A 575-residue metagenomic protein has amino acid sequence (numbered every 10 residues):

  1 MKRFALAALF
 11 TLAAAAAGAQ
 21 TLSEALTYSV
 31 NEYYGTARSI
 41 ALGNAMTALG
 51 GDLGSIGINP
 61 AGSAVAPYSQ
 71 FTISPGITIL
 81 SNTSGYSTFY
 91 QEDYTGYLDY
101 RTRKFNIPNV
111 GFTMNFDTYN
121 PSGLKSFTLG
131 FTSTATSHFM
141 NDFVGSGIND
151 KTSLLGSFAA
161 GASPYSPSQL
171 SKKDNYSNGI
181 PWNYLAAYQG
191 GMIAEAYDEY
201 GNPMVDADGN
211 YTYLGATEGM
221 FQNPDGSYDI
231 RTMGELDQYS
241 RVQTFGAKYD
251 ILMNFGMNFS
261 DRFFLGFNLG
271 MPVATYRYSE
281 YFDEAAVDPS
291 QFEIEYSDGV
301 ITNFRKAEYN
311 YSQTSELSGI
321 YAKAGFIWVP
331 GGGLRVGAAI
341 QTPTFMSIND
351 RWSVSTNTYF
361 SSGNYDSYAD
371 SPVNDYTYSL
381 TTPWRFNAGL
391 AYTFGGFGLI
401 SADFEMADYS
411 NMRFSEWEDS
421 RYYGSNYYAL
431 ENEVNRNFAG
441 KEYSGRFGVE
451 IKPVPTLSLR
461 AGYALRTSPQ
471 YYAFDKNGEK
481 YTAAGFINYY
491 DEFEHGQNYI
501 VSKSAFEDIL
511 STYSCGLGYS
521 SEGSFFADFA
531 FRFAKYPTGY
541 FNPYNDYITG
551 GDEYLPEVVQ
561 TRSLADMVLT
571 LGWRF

Functional and structural regions predicted by a protein language model:
M1-S23, L571: Bacterial Sec-dependent N-terminal signal peptides
L9, A66, R277: Active-site-proximal flexible loops/turns
T11-L12, Y68, E405, M412: Hydrophobic alpha-helical membrane-insertion segments
A14-A16, D52, S279: N-terminal low-complexity, intrinsically disordered patches enriched in charged
Q20-Y34, S39, N115-F575: Outer-membrane beta-barrel porins/channels
A37, L49-I58, A64-D150, Y249: Outer-membrane beta-barrel translocator/receptor signature
